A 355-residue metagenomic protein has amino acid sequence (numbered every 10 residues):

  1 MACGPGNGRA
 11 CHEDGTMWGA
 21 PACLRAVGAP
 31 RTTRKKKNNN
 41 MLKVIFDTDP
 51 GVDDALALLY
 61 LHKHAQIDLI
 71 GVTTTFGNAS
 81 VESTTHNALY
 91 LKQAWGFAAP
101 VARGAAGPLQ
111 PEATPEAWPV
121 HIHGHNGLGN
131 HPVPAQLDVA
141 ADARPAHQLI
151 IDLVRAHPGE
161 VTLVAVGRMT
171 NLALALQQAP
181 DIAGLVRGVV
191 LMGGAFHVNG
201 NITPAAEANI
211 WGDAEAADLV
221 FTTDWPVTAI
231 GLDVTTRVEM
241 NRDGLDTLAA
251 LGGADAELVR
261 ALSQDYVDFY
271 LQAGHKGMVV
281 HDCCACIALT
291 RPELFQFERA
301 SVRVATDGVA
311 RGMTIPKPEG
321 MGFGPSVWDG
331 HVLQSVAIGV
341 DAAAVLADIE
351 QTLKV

Functional and structural regions predicted by a protein language model:
P5, W18-A22: Intrinsic, low-complexity polybasic segments
G8, E13-G15: Short hydrophobic alpha-helical segments enriched in small aliphatic residues
R25-G28: Short Gly/Ser/Thr- and charged-rich N-terminal loops/segments that act as flexible capping/hinge elements
K35-N38: Polybasic, lysine-rich low-complexity intrinsically disordered segments
N40-Y90, N130-T236, R242: Active-site histidine-anchored catalytic micro-motif
M41, Y60-L61, D68-L69, W211 (+2 more regions): Conformational coupling and interaction surfaces
T85-A156, H331-V340, E350: Metal-dependent C-N hydrolase catalytic cores
V101, V220, C286: A residue-level signal for conserved active-site and pocket-lining positions in enzyme catalytic cores
